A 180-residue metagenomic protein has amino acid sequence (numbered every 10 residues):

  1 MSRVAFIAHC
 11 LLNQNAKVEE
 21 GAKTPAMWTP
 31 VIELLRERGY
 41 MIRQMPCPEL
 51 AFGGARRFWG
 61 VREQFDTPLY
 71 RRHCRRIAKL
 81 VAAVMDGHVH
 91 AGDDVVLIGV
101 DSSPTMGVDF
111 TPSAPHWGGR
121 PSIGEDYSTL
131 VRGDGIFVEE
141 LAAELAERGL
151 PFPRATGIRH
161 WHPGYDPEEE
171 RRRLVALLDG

Functional and structural regions predicted by a protein language model:
M1, M27-M41, K79-V95: Short amphipathic alpha-helices and their capping/turn segments at secondary-structure boundaries
S2-R3, N13-A26, D109, S113-H116 (+2 more regions): Residues lining hydrophobic/aromatic ligand-binding pockets adjacent to catalytic sites
V4-A5, L97: Conserved hydrophobic helix-helix packing surfaces used for dimerization/oligomerization
N15, F52-G54, S103-D109, S113 (+1 more regions): Short catalytic/ligand-binding loop motif for oxyanion handling, primarily in non-cytosolic enzymes, centered on
G21-F65: Short, surface-exposed acidic-centric catalytic microdomains
P46-P48, V100, I158: Conserved residues at the C-terminal ends of beta-strands
G53-E63, T67-L80, V89, S122-G180: Divalent-metal-activated hydrolytic enzyme cores
V95, V100-P104: Short, well-ordered beta-to-alpha junction loops that form the rim of enzyme active sites and present histidine/acidic
